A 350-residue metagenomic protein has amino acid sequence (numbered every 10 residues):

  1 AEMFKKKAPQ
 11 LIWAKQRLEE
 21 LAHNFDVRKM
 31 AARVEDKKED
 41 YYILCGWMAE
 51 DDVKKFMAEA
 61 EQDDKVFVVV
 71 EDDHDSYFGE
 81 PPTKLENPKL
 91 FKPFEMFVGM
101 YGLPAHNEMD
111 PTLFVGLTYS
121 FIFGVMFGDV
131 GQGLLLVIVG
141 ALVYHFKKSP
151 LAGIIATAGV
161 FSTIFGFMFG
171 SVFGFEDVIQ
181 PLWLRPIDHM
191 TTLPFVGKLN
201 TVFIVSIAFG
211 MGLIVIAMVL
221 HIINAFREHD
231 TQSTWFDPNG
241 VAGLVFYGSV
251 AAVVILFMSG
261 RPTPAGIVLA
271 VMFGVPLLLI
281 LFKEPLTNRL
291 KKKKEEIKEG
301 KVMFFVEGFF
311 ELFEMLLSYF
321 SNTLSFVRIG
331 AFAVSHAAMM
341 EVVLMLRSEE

Functional and structural regions predicted by a protein language model:
A1-K89: Intrinsically disordered, flexible peripheral segments
K54-E349: Conserved, carboxylate-rich catalytic/transport cores that coordinate ions
